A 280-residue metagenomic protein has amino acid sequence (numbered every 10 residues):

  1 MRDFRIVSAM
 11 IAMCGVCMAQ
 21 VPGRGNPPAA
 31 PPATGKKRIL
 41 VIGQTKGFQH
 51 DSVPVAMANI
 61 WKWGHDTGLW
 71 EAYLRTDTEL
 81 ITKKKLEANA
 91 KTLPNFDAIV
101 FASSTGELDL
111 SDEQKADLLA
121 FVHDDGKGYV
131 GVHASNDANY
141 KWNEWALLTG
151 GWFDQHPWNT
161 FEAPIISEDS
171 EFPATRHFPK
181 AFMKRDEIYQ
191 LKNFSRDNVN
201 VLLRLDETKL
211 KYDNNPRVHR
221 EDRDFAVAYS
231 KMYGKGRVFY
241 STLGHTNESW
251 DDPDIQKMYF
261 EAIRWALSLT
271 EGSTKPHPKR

Functional and structural regions predicted by a protein language model:
M1-I6: Positively charged n-region of N-terminal signal peptides that target proteins for export
S8-M18: Bacterial N-terminal signal peptides
V21-K36, D51-P54, A58-T67, T76 (+3 more regions): Extracellular ligand-binding/catalytic regions of CAZymes and related secreted enzymes and adhesion modules
I39-I42, T92-N139, K235, S241: Short alpha-beta junction capping motif
T45-F48, T78-I81, S104-D109, Y129 (+4 more regions): Solvent-exposed loop/turn segments at secondary-structure junctions within structured extracellular/periplasmic domains
E71, G151, H156-G234: Catalytic beta-strand/loop cores that center a nucleophilic Ser/Cys/Thr and support acyl-enzyme chemistry
R75-T92: Glycine-rich, highly charged phosphate/nucleotide-binding loops
D137-L148: Glycine-rich, charge-decorated loop segments at or immediately adjacent to ligand/cofactor-binding or catalytic sites
